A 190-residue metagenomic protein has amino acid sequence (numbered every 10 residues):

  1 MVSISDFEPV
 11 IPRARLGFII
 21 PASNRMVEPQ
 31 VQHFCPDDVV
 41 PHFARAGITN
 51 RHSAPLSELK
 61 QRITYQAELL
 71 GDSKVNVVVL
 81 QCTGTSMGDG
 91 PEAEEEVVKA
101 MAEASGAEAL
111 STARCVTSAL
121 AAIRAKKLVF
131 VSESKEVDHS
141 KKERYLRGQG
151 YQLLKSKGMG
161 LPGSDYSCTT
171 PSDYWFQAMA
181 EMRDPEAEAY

Functional and structural regions predicted by a protein language model:
M1-Y65, E136-Y174: N-terminal glycine-rich anion-binding loop in soluble enzyme alpha/beta folds
A14-F18, A107, K127, E188: Short active-site oxyanion
I20-R25, C82-P91, V116, E133-D138: Gly/Ser/Thr-rich loops at beta-strand to alpha-helix junctions that form or flank small-molecule/cofactor-binding
K60-S73, F176-E188: Short, well-structured alpha-helical segments in soluble
A67-R114: Glycine/small-residue-rich loop that forms an oxyanion/phosphate-binding "nest" at active or ligand-binding sites
N76-Q81, V129-V131, A187-Y190: Periplasmic-binding protein-like
V97-D165: Conserved beta-alpha
S111-C115, T170-E181: Active-site glycine-rich loop that binds ribose-phosphate moieties when present
